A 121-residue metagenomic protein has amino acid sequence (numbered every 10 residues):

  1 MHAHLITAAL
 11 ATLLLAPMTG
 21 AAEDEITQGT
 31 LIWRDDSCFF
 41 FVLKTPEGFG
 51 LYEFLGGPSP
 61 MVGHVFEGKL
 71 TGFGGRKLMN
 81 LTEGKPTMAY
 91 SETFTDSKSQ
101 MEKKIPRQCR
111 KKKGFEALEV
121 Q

Functional and structural regions predicted by a protein language model:
M1-I6: Bacterial N-terminal signal peptides that target proteins for export
A8-A16: Bacterial N-terminal signal peptides
E23-D36: Structural detector for short beta-strands of small beta-barrel domains
D36-L43: Short aromatic-glycine-enriched beta-strand elements
F49-S59: Beta-strand/loop nucleic-acid-binding surfaces
T71-T82: Short, Lys/Arg- and Gly-enriched loop/turn segments at beta-strand edges
T82-Q121: C-terminal partner/receptor-binding element of secreted or periplasmic proteins
